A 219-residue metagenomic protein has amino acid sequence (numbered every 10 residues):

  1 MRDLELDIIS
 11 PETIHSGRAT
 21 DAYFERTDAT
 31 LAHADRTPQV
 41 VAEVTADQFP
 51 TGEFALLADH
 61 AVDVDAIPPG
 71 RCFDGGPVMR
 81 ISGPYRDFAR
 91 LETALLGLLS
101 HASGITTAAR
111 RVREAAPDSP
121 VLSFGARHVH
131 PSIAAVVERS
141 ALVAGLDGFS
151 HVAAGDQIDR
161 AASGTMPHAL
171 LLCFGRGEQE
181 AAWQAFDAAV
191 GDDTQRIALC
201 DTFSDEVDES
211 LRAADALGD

Functional and structural regions predicted by a protein language model:
M1-D192: Ordered alpha/beta subdomains of enzyme catalytic regions
L171-G191, R196-D219: Glycine-rich phosphate/ribose-binding loops and adjacent secondary-structure elements that form binding surfaces
